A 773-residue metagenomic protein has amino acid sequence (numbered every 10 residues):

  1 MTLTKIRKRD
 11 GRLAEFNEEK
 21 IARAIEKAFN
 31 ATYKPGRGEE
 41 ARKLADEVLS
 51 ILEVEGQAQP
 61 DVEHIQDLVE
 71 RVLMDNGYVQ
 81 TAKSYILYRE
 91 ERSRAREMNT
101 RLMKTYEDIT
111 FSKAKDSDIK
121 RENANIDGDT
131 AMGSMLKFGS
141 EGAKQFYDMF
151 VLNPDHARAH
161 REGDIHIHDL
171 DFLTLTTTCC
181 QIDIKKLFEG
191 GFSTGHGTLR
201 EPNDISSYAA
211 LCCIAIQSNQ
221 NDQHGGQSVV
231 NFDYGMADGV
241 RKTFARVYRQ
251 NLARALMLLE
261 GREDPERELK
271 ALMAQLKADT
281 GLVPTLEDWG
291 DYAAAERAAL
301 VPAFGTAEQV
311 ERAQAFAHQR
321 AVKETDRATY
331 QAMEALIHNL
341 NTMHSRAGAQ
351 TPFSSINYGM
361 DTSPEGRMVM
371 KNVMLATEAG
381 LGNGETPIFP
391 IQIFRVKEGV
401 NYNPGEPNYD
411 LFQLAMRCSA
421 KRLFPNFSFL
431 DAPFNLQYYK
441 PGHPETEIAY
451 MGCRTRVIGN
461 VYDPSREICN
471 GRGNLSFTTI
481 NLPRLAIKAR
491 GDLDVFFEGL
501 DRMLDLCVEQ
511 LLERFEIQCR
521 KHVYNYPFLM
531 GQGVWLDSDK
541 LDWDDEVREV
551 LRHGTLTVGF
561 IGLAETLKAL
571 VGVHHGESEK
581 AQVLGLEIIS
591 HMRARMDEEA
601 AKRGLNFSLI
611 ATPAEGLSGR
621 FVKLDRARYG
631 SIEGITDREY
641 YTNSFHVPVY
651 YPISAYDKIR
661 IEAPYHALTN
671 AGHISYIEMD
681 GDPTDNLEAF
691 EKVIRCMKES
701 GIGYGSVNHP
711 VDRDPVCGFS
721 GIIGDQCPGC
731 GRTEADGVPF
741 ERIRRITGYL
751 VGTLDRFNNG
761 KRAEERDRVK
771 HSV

Functional and structural regions predicted by a protein language model:
M1-I109, A763-V769: Charged, amphipathic alpha-helical regulatory modules used for macromolecular assembly or allosteric control
T4, E47-E53, S354-N357, E565-L567 (+2 more regions): Short, hydrophobic beta-strand segments
N17, I21, L556-L563, P739: Catalytic-loop motifs flanking and including active-site residues across diverse enzymes
E91-A95, R101-R552, V573-H574, S578-R742: Conserved catalytic cores of very large enzyme subunits
R327, Q331, A569, N758-E765: Metallocofactor- and cofactor-centric catalytic cores in central/energy metabolism, strongly enriched
L556-A569, S590, R745: Contiguous, well-ordered alpha-helical segments that form the cores/surfaces of helical PPI scaffolds
P728-V773: Long insertion/accessory domains within large nucleic-acid-processing enzymes
